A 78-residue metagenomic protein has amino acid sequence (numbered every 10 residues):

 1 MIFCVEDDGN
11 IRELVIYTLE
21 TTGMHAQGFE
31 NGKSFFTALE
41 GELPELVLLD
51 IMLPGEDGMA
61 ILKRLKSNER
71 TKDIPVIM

Functional and structural regions predicted by a protein language model:
M1-F3: Non-catalytic signal-transmission and effector/linker regions of two-component phosphorelay proteins
D8-Q27: Two-component/phosphorelay signaling modules centered on CheY-like receiver
G28-L46, K63: Acidic, metal-coordinating helix/loop segments flanking the phosphotransfer/catalytic sites of two-component signaling
D50: Active-site residues of response regulator receiver
P54, K72: The feature encodes the CheY-like receiver
D73-M78: A short, hydrophobic beta-strand element within the central beta-sheet of small alpha/beta folds
